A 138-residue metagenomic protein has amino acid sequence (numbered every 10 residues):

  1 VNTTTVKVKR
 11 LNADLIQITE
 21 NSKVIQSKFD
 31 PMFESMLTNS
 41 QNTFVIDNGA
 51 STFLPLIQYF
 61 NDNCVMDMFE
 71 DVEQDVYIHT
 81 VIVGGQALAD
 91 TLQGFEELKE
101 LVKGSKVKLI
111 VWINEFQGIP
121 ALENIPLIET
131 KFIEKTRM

Functional and structural regions predicted by a protein language model:
V1-F60: P-loop/Walker-type NTP enzyme "switch/lid" segment
S51-R137: Conserved catalytic-core segment of NTP-binding enzymes
